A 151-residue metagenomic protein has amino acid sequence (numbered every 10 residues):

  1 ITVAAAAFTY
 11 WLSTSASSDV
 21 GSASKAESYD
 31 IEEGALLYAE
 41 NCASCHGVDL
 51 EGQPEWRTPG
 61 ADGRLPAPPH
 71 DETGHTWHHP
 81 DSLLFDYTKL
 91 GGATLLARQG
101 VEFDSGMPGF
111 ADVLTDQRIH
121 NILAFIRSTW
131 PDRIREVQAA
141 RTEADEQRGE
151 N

Functional and structural regions predicted by a protein language model:
I1-Y10: Hydrophobic membrane-insertion alpha-helices, especially the h-region of bacterial N-terminal signal peptides
Y10-A39, E136-N151: Electrostatic cytochrome c docking/interface patches
S15-S17, N41-C45, H79-L83, A93-T94: N-terminal start-of-chain detector that recognizes signal peptides and the immediate post-cleavage beginning
S17-S22, P69, F103-S105: A short small-residue
Y29, A35-P66, L90-V101, S128-V137: Periplasmic/extracellular electron-transfer cofactor-ligation site, primarily the c-type cytochrome heme-c attachment
D30, Y38, P80, L84 (+1 more regions): Stable alpha-helical elements in mature extracytoplasmic
A35, E51-F85, K89, G106-L114: Gly/Gly-Pro-rich "capping" loops immediately C-terminal to redox-active cysteine motifs in periplasmic/lumenal
T94-N151: Flexible coil segments in periplasmic/lumen-exposed cytochrome c-class electron-transfer proteins
